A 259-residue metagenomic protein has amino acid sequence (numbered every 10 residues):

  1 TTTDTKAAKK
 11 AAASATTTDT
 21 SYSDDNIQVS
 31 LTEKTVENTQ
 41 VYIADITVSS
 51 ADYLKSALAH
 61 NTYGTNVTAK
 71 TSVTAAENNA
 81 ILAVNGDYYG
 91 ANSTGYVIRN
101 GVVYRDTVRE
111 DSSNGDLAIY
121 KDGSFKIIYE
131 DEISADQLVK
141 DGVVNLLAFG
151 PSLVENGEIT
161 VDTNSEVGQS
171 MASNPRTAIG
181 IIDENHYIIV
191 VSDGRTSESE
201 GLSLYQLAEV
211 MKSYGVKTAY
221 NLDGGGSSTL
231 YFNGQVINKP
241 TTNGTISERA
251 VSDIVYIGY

Functional and structural regions predicted by a protein language model:
T1-E110, G115-D116, K126-I127: Zymogen propeptides
V36-E37, S49-A51, Y89, S124 (+4 more regions): Short, glycine-/Ser/Thr-/acidic-enriched flexible segments
A59-G64, D131-D136, S192-T196: Short, solvent-exposed aromatic-acidic interface loops
E77-I81, S124, E158, E184-Y187 (+1 more regions): Loop/turn elements at helix/coil->beta-strand transitions in domains of secreted/extracellular proteins
N92-D111, I119, N164-K217, S227-Y259: Conserved, well-ordered active-site substructure
V108-V144: Extended Lys/Arg-rich, glycine-bearing segments that form polyanion-binding/interaction patches within enzyme domains
V143-E166: Short, conserved active-site entrance elements at the starts or edges of catalytic domains
